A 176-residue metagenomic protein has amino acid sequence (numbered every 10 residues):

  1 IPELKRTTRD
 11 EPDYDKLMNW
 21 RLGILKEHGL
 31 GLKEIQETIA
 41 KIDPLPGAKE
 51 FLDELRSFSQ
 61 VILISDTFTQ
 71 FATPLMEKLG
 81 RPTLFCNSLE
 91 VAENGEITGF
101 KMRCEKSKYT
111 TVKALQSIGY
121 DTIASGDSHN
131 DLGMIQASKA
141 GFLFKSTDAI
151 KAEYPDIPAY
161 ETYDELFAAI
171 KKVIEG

Functional and structural regions predicted by a protein language model:
I1-S88: Alpha-helical substrate-recognition element adjacent to the catalytic core
K49, D53, K113, L132-G133: Alpha-helical segments flanking ligand/cofactor-binding loops in enzyme cores
V61-D66, Y120-E161: Acidic, Mg2+-coordinating phosphoryl-transfer loop and its flanking beta/alpha structural elements, shared across
T69-T73, D131-L132, F167: Short, well-ordered alpha-helical microsegments
Q70-T122: Substrate-recognition "cap/lid" segment bordering the active-site pocket of phosphatases
F85, I157-L166: Short acidic-hydrophobic, aromatic-tinged amphipathic segments that line or gate anion-handling sites
A92-G99, K151-P158, A168-V173: Short, charged, surface-exposed secondary-structure boundary motifs
